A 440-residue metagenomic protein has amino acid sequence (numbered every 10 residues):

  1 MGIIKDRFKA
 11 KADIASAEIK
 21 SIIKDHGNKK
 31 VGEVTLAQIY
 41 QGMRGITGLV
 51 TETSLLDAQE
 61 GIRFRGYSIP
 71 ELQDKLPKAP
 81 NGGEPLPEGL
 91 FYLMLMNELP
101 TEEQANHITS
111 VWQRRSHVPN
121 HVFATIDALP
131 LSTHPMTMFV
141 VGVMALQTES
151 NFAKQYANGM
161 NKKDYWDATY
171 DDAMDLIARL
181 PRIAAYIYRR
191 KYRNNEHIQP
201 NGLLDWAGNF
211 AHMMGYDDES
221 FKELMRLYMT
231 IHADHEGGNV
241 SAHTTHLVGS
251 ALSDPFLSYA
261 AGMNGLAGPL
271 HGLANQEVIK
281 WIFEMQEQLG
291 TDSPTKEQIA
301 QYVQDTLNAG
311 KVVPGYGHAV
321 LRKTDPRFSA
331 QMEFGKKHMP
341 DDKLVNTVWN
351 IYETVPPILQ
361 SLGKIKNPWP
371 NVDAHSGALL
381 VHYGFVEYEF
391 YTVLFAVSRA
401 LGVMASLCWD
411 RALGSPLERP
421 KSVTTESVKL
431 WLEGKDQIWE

Functional and structural regions predicted by a protein language model:
M1-E440: Hydrophobic alpha-helical bundle cores within soluble ligand-binding/oligomerization subdomains
